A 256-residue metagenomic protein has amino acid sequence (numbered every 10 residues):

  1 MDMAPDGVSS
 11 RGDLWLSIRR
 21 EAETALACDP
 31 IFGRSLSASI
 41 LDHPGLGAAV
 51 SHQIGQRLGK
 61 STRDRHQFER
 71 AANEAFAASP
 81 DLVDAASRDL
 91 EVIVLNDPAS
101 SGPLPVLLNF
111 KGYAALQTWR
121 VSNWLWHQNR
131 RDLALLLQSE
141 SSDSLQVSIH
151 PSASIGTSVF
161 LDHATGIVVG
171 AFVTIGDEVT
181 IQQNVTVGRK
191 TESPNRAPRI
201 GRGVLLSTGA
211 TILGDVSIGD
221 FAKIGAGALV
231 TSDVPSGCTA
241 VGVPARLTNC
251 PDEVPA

Functional and structural regions predicted by a protein language model:
M1-E140, A256: Terminal amphipathic alpha-helical/low-complexity segments used for targeting or macromolecular assembly
S142-C250: Structural signal for interior beta-strand "rungs" in well-ordered beta-sheet cores of soluble enzyme domains
G242, P255-A256: C-terminal membrane module of polytopic membrane proteins
